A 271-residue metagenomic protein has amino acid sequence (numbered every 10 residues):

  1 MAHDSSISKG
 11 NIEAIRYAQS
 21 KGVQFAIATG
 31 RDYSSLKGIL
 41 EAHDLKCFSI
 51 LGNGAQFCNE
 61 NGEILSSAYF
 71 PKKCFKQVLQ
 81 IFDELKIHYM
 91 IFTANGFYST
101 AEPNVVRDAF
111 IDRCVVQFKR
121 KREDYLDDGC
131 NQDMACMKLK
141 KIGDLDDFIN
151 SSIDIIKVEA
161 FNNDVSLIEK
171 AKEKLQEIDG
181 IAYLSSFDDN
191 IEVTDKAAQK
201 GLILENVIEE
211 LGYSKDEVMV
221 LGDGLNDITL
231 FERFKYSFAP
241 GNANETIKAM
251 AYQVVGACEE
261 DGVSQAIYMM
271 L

Functional and structural regions predicted by a protein language model:
M1-D4, V78, F231: Asp-based phosphoryl-transfer active-site loop
S5-S6, G38-E41, P103, K172-E173 (+2 more regions): Short amphipathic alpha-helical segments
I7-E123: Active-site phosphate-binding/coordination module
I7-N11, Q176, N190-L271: Mg2+-dependent phosphoryl-transfer enzymes with acidic/Ser/Thr/Gly-rich catalytic loops
A18, F82, L175-Q176, I247: A generic structural signal for well-ordered alpha-helical segments
H43-L45, N53, L85, I178-D179 (+2 more regions): Short, structured coil segments at secondary-structure junctions
K46-G52, A182-L184, S237-G241, V255-A257: Short hydrophobic/aromatic-enriched beta-strand-loop microsegments
L85-I87, T93-L221: Conserved acidic, metal-coordinating active-site core of Asp-based, Mg2+-dependent phosphoryl-transfer enzymes
